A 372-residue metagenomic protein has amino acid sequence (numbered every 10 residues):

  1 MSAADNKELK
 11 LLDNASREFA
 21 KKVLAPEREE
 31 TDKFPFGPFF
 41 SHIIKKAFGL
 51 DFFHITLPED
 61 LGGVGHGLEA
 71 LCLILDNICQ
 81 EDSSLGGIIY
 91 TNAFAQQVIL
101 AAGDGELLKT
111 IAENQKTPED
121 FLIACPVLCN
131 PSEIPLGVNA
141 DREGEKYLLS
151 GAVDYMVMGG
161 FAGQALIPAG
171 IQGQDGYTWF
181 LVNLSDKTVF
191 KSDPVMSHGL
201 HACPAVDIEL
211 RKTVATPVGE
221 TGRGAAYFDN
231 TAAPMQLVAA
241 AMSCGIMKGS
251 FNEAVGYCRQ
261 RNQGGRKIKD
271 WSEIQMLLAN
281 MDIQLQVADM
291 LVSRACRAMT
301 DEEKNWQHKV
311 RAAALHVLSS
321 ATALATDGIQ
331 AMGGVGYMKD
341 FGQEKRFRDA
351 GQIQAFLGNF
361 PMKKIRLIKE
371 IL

Functional and structural regions predicted by a protein language model:
M1-I89, E370: Amphipathic, small/basic residue-rich leader segments at the start of a protein or domain
S2, I74, M332-L372: Glycine-rich phosphate/cofactor-binding loops in nucleotide/flavin-utilizing enzymes
A3-K7, L12, Q80, S192-Q286 (+1 more regions): Glycine-rich beta->alpha junctions and the first turn(s) of the following alpha-helix
L24, S83-E106, I134: N-terminal glycine-rich flavin-associated loop
L24-P35, R259, Q263-R266, D282-H316 (+2 more regions): C-terminal helix-coil-helix/basic helical segment that borders enzyme active sites and/or dimer interfaces and provides
T117-C129: A short, Trp-centered hydrophobic/proline-enriched beta-strand micro-motif
A152-F190: A short core secondary-structure module
D154-G159, V238, I353-F360: Glycine-rich phosphate/pyrophosphate-binding beta-alpha loops
